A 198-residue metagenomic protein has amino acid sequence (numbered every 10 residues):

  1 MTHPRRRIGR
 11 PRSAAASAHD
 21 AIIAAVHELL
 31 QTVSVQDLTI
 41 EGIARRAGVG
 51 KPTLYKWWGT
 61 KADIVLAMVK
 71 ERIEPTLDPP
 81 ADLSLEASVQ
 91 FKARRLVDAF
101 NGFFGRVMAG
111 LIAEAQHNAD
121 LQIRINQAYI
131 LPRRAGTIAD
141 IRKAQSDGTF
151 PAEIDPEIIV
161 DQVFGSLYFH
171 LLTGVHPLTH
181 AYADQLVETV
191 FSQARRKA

Functional and structural regions predicted by a protein language model:
M1-R46, D63: Basic, helix-initiating cap at the start of DNA-binding domains
M1-R6, F91, D98, A135 (+4 more regions): C-terminal peripheral helix-coil segments that are non-catalytic and often amphipathic
L30-V33, T39-I40, K51, K61-V69 (+4 more regions): Amphipathic alpha-helical segments enriched in hydrophobic/aromatic and basic residues that form the DNA-contacting
G48-W58: Short hydrophobic/aromatic patch on the recognition helix
W57-W58, I125, Y129, Y168-F169: Tryptophan-centric aromatic hotspots in well-structured domains and transmembrane helices
V69-P75: Short, basic, alpha-helical segments at the C-terminal edge of helix-turn-helix-like DNA-binding modules
L77-R106: Hydrophobic alpha-helical connector segments
D98-R106, D120-D147, E157: Amphipathic alpha-helical packing segments from all-alpha helical-bundle domains
